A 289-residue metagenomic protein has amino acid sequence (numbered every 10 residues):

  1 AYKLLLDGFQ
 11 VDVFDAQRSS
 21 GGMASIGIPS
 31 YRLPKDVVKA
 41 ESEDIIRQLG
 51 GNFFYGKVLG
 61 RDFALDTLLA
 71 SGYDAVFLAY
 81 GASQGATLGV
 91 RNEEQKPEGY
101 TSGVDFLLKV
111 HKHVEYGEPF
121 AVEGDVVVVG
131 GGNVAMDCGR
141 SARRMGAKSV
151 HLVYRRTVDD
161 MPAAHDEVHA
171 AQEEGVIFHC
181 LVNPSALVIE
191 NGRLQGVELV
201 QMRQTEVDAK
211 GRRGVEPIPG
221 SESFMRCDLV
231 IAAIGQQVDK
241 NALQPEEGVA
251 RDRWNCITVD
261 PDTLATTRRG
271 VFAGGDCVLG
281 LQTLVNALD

Functional and structural regions predicted by a protein language model:
A1-D12: Extended interfacial segments that mediate partner engagement and assembly in macromolecular machines
D7, E43-Q48, F53-G56, R61 (+3 more regions): Glycine-rich dinucleotide-binding loop and its adjacent helix/turn
D12, N52-G56, T101, I177-H179 (+2 more regions): General small-molecule cofactor/ligand-binding pocket signal
V13, Q17-R47, F53, G139-A186: Rossmann-like dinucleotide-binding cores of NAD(P)H-dependent redox enzymes
S19, G132-V134, V278: Residue-level detector of alpha-helix initiation sites
K39-V90, A186-L194, E198, T205-E206 (+2 more regions): Feature captures the FAD/FMN-dependent oxidoreductase FAD-binding
K96-E123, V207-L281, V285: FAD-site-proximal beta/loop scaffold in flavoenzymes
